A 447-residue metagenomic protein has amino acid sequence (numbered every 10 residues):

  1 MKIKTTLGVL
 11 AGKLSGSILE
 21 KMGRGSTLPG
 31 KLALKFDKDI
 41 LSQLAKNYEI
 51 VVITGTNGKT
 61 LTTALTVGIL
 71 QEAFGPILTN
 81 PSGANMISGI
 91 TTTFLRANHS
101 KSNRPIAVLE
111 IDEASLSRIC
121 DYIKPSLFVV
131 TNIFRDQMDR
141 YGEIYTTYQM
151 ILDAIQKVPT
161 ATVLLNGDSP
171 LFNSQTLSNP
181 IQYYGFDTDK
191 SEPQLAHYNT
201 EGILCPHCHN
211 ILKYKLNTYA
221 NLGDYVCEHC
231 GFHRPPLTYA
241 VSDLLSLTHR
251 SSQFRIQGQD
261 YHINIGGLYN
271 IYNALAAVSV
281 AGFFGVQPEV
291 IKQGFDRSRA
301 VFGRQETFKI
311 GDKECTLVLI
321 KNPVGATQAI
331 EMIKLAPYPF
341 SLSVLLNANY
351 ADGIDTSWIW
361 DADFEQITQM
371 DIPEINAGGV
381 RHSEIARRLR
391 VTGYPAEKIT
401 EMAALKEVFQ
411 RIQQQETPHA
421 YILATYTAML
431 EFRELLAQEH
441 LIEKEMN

Functional and structural regions predicted by a protein language model:
K2-L204: Phosphate-binding loop of NTP-binding sites
E110, T131, L164, N273 (+3 more regions): Residue-level signal for inorganic ion chemistry
Y122-N132, N221-P236, I265-D296: A conserved, hydrophobic alpha-helical segment in the catalytic core of large ATP/adenylate-utilizing enzymes
P170-S174, K190-E192, Y350-I354, R381-R387 (+1 more regions): Short, charged/polar "capping" segments at the starts of alpha-helices and the immediately preceding loops
D187-R250, N264: Cys/His-rich short segments
F232, L244-H249, V280-T316, I320: Gly/charged, well-structured mid-domain segments that form the phosphate/adenylate-handling core of ATP-dependent
L319-K398, L441-M446: Active-site beta-alpha connecting loops in nucleotide-dependent enzymes
I422-N447: Glycine/aspartate-rich loop-and-adjacent alpha/beta segment that forms the canonical ThDP
